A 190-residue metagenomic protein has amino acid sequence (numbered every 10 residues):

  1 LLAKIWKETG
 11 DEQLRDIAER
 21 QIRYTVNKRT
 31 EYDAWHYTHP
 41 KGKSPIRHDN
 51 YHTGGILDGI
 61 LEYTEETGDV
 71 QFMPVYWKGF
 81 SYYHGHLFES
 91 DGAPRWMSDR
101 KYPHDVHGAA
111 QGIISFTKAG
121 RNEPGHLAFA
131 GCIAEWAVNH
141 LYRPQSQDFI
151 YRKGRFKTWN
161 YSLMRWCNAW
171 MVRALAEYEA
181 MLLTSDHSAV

Functional and structural regions predicted by a protein language model:
L1-V190: Glycan-recognition and catalytic cores of secretory/periplasmic carbohydrate-active enzymes
